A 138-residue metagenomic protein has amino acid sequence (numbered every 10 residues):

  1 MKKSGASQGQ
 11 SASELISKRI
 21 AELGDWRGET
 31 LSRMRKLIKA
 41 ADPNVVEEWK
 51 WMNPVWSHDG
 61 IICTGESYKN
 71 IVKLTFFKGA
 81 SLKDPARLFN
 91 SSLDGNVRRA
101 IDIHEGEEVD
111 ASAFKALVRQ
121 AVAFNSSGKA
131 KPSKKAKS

Functional and structural regions predicted by a protein language model:
M1-S138: Charge-dense, helix-prone N-terminal extensions
